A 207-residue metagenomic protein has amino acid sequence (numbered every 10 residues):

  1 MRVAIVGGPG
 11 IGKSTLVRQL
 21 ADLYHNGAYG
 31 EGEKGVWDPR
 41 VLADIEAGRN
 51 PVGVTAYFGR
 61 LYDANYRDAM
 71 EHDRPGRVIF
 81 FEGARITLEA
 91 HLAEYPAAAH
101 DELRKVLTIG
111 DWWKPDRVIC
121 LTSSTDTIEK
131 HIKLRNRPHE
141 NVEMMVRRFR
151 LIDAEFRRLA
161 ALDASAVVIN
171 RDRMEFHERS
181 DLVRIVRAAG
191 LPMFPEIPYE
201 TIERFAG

Functional and structural regions predicted by a protein language model:
R2: Walker A (P-loop) ATP-phosphate-binding motif of ABC ATPase nucleotide-binding domains
I5: Hydrophobic anchor at the beta1->P-loop junction of P-loop NTPases
G8: P-loop (Walker A) phosphate-binding loop of NTP-binding proteins
K13: Conserved lysine of the Walker
L16, L20: Hydrophobic positions on the alpha1 helix immediately C-terminal to the Walker A/P-loop
D22-R67: Conserved substrate/cofactor phosphate-moiety recognition/catalytic segment in nucleotide-dependent phosphotransferases
M70-R74, V78-H139: ATP-dependent NMP and nucleoside kinases share a basic, alpha-helical "lid"
K133-H139, M145-G207: NTP-dependent small-molecule kinase module
